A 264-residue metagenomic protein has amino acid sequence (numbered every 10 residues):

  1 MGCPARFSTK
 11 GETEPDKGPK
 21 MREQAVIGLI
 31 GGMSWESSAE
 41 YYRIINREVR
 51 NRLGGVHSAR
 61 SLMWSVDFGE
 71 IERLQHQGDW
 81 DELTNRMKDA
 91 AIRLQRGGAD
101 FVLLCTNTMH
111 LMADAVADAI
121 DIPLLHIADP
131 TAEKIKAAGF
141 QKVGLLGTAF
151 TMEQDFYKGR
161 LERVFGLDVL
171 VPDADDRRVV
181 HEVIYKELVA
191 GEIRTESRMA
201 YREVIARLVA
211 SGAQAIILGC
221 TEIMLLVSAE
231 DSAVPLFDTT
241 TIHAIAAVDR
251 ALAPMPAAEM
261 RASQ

Functional and structural regions predicted by a protein language model:
K17-Q264: Non-catalytic structural scaffold of enzyme domains
